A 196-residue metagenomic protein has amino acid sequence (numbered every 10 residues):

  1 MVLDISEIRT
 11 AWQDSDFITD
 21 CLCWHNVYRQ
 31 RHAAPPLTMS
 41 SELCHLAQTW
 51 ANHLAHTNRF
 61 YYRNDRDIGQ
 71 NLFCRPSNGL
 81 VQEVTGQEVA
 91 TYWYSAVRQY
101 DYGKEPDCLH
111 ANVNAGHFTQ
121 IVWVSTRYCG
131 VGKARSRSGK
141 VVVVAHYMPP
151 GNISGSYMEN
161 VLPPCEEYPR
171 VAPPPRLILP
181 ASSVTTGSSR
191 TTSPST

Functional and structural regions predicted by a protein language model:
M1-L3: Disordered inhibitory propeptide/activation segment of secreted metzincin zinc metalloprotease zymogens, centered on
S6-G69: Short, well-ordered surface patches within globular domains
W24-N26, S77, A111, Y168: General secretory precursor processing signal
M39, Y62, Q70, C74 (+1 more regions): Generic structural "secondary-structure junction" signal
N52-A55, S77, Y94, R98: Generic short alpha-helical segment signal, independent of protein family or function, capturing local helix propensity
Y61-A90: A solvent-exposed, acidic/Ser-Thr-rich amphipathic alpha-helical stretch
Q82-R190, P194-T196: Disulfide-stabilized extracellular recognition modules
